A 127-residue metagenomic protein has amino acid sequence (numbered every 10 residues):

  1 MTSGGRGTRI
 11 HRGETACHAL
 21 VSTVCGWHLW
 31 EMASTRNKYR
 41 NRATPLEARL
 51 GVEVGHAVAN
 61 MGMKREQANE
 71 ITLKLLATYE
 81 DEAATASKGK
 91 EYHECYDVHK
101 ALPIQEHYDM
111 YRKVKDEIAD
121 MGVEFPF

Functional and structural regions predicted by a protein language model:
M1-F127: Anaerobic metallocofactor- and corrinoid-dependent redox/one-carbon enzyme cores, especially those from methanogenesis
